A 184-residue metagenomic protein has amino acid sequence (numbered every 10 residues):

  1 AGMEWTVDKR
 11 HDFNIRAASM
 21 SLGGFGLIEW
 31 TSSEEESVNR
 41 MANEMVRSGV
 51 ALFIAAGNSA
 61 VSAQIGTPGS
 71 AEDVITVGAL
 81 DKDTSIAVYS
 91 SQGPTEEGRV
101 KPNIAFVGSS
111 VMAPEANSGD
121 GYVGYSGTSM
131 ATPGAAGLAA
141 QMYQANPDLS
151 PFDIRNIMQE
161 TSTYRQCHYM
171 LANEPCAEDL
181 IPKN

Functional and structural regions predicted by a protein language model:
A1-E72, E96-R99, A116-T132: Substrate-binding/access-modulating region of protease and related hydrolase catalytic domains
E4-H11, N43-R47, G57, A79-K82 (+2 more regions): Sec-exported extracytoplasmic/periplasmic mature domains
I15-S19, Q144-N184: C-terminal subdomain of the subtilisin-like protease fold in secreted/lumenal serine endopeptidases
I28-W30, Q64, S110, A136 (+2 more regions): Active-site-proximal flexible loops/turns
W30-E34, N103, N146, S150: Catalytic cores of large soluble enzymes that bind and process phosphate-bearing ligands
N39, A135-A136, R155: Hydrophobic face of alpha-helices
G66-Q144: Extracellular S/T/G-rich loop segment that most often corresponds to the catalytic His/Ser-adjacent loop
